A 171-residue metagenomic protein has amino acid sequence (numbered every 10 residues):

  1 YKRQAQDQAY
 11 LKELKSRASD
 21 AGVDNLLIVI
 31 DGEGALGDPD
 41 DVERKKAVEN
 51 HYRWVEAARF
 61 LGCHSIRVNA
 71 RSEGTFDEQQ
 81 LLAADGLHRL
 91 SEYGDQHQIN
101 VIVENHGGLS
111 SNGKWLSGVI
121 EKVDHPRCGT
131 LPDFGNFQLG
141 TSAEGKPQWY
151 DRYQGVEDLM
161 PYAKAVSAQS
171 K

Functional and structural regions predicted by a protein language model:
K2-H88, D95-N100, N136: Structural motif corresponding to the early beta-alpha repeats
H88-K171: Acidic/histidine-rich catalytic cores of soluble enzymes
